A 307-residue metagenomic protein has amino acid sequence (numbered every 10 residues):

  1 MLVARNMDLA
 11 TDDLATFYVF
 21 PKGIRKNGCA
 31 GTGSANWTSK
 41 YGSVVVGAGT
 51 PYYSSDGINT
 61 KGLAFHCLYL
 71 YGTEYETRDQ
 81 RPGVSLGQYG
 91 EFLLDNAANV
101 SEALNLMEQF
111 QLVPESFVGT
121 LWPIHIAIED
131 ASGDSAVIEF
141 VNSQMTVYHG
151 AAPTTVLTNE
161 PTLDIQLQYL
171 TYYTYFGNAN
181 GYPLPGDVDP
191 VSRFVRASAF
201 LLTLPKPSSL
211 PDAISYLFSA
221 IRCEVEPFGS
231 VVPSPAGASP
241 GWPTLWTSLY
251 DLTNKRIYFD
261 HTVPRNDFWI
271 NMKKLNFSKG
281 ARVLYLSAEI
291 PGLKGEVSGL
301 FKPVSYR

Functional and structural regions predicted by a protein language model:
M1-L2, A10, T16, L106 (+4 more regions): C-terminus-biased signal that marks the final domain/tail of proteins
M1-R81, Q109, P114, R307: A contiguous strand-loop segment
L2-A4, A64-C67, A127-E129, V137 (+1 more regions): Structural recognition of the beta-strand scaffold that forms the well-ordered cores of secreted hydrolase catalytic
L9-T11, Y71-T73, S143-M145, V263-D267: Short, surface-exposed beta-strand-loop junctions and turns on beta-sheet-rich folds
N59-K61, D130-G133, E139-Q144, H149-A152 (+1 more regions): Short acidic-glycine loop/turn motifs at beta-strand connectors
N59-K61, L94-E102, K206-P211, L252-N254: A short, structured loop/turn motif at beta-sheet edges
D79, G83-E115, T120, D212-S219: Proteins synthesized as precursors that undergo proteolytic processing into mature forms
Q109-M145: Catalytic cofactor-binding cores of redox enzymes
